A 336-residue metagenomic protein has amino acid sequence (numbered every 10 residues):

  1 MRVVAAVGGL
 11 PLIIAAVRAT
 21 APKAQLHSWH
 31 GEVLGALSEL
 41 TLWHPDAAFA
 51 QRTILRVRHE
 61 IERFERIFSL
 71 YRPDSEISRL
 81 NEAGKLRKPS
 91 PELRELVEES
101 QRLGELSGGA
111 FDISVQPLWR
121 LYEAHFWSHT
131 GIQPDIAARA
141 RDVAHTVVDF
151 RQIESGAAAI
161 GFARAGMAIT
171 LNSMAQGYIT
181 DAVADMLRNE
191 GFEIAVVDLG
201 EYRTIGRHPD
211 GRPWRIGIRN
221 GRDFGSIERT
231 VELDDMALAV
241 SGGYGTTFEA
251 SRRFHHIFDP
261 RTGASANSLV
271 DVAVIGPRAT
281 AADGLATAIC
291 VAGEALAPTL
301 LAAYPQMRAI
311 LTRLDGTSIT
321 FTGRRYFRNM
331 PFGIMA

Functional and structural regions predicted by a protein language model:
M1-A336: Mature catalytic core of soluble alpha/beta enzymes
